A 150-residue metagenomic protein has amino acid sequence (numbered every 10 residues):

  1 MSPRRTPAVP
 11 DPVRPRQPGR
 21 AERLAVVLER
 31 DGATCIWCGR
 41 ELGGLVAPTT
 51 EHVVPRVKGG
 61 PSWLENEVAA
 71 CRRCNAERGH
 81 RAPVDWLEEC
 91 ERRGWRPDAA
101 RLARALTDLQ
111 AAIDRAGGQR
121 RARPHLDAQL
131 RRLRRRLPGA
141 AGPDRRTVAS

Functional and structural regions predicted by a protein language model:
M1-T34, R96, A103-A116: Short, charged surface segments at domain edges that flank catalytic/cofactor-binding sites
P15, P55, G59, C74: Conserved short-loop catalytic and cofactor-binding motifs
T34, T49, A70: The −1 position to Zn-ligating cysteines in a subset of zinc-ribbon hairpins
I36-C38, R73: Short, cysteine/histidine-rich loop/knuckle motifs that typically chelate Zn2+
G39-E67, R81-C90, G94: Histidine-centered nuclease catalytic patch
E65-N66, R73-S150: A detector for short metal-coordination/catalytic motifs
